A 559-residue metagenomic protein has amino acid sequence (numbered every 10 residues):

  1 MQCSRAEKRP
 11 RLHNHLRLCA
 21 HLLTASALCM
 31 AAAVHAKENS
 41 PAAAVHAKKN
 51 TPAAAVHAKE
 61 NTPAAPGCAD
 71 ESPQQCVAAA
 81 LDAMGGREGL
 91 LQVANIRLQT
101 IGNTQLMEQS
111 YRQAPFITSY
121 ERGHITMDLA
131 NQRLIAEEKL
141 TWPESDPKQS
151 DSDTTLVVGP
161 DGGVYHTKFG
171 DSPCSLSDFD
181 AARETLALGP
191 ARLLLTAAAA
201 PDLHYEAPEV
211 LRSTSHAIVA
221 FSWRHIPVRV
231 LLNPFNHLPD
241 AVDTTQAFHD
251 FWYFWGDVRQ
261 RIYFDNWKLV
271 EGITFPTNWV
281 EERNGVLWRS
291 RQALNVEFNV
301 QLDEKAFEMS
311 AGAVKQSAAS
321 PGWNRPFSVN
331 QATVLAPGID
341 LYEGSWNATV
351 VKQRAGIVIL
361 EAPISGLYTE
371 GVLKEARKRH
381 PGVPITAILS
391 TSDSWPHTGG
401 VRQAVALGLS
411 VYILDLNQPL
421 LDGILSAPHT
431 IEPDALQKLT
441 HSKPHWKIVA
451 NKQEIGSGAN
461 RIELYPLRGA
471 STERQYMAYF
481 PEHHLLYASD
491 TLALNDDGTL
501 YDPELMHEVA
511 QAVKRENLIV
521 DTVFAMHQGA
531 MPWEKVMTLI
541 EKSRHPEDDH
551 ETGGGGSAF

Functional and structural regions predicted by a protein language model:
M1-L16: N-terminal secretory signal peptides that target proteins for export/translocation
E71-Q75, K148, V157-V228, P234-N236 (+6 more regions): Flexible, processing/modification-adjacent segments and terminal tails in exported/periplasmic/extracellular proteins
A79-D82, G86-G170, A207-V210: N-terminal mature ectodomain segment of secretory-pathway/periplasmic proteins
R212-A311, Y479-P481, A488-S489, L494-E516: Gly/Pro-enriched, hydrophobic low-complexity segments that function as extracytoplasmic propeptides/linkers
V280, A510-F559: Divalent-metal (often Zn2+) His-rich catalytic cores of metallo-beta-lactamase-fold enzymes
S290-Q353: Zn-dependent metallo-beta-lactamase
T333-A376, Q475-L494: Conserved beta-strand hairpin/beta-sheet module of binuclear metal-dependent hydrolase folds, prominently
L367-Y412, R515-I519: Active-site metal-binding motif and surrounding structural segment of the metallo-beta-lactamase
